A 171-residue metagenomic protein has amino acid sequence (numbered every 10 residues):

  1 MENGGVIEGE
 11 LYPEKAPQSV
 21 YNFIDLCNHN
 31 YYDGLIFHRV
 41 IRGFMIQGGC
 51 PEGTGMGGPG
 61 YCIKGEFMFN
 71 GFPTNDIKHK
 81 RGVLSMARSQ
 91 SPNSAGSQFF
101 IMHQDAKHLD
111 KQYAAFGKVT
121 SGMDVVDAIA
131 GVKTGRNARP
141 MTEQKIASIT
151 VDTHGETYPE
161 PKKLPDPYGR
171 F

Functional and structural regions predicted by a protein language model:
M1-F171: Cyclophilin-like peptidyl-prolyl cis-trans isomerases
